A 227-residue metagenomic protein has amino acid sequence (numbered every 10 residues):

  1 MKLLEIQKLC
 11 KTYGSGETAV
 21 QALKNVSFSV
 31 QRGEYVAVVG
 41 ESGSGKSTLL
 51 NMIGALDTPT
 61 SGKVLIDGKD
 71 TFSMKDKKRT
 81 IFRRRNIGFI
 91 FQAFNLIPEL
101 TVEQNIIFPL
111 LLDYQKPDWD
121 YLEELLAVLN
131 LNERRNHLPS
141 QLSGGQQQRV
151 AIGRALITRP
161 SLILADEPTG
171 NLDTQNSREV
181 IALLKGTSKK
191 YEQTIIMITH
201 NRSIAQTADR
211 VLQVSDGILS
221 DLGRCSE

Functional and structural regions predicted by a protein language model:
L3-L4, L9-V214: ABC family nucleotide-binding domain
V211-G223: H-loop (His-switch) and adjacent beta-strand-loop-beta switch element of ABC-type ATPase nucleotide-binding domains
S226-E227: ABC ATPase nucleotide-binding domains
